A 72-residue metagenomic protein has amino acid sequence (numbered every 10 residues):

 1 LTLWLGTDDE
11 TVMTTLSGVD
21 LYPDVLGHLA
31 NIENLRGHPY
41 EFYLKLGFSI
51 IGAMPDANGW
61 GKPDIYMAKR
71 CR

Functional and structural regions predicted by a protein language model:
L1-L35: Conserved GNAT acetyl-CoA-binding A-motif
D24-R72: C-terminal "cap" of GNAT-fold acetyltransferases
